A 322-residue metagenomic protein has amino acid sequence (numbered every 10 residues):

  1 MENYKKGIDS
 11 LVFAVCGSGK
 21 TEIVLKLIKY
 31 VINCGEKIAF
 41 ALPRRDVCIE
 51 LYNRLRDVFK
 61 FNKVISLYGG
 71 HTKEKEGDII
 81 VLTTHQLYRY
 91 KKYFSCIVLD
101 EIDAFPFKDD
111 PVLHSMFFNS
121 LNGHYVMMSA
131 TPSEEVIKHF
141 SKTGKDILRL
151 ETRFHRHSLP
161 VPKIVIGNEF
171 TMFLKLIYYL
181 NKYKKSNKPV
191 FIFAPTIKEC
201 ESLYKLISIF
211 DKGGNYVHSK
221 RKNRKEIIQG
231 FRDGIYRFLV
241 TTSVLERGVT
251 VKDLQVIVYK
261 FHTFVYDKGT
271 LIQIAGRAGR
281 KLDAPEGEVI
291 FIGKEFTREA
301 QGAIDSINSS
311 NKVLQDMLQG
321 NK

Functional and structural regions predicted by a protein language model:
F13-T21, V31, E36-L51, N181-I207: Conserved strand-helix element at the start of the C-terminal RecA-like helicase core
I49-E50, R54-K91: Inter-Walker segment of RecA-like/P-loop motor cores
N62-E76, N215-T242: Conserved helicase ATPase core of P-loop NTP-dependent helicases/translocases
K92-C96, E101-I164, T171, K175-Y178: Post-DEXD/H (motif II) to motif III coupling segment of the RecA-like Helicase ATP-binding lobe
F94-D100, E246-H262, I272, E288-F291: A short beta-strand element within the Helicase C-terminal
F107-N122, F264-G287: Conserved SF2 helicase motif VI
N122-E135, A275-D305: Conserved segment of the helicase C-terminal RecA-like domain
G144-K205, D211-G214, L318: Conserved interdomain linker/interface between the two RecA-like ATPase lobes of SF2 helicase motors
